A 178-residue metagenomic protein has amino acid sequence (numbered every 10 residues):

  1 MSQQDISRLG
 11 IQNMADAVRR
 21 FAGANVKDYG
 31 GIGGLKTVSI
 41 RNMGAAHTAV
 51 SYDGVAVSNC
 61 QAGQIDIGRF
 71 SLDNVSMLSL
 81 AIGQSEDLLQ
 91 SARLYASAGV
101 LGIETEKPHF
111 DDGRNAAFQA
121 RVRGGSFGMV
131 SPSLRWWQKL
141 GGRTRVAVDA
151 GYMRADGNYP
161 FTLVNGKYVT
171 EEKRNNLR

Functional and structural regions predicted by a protein language model:
M1-I11, V38-N42, G124: Short, polar/charged loop or turn motifs at beta-strand boundaries
A15-A56: Extracytoplasmic beta-strand/coil segments of soluble accessory domains associated with Gram-negative outer-membrane
G31, L94-A96, G125-M129, T170-R178: Transmembrane beta-barrel outer-membrane domains
T37, Q64, M77, V100 (+3 more regions): Membrane-embedded beta-strand positions in outer-membrane beta-barrel channels/transporters
T48, N74, D112-F118, R123 (+3 more regions): Outer-envelope beta-barrel architecture signal
L72-Q119: A beta-strand signature from Gram-negative outer-membrane beta-barrel systems, especially the internal plug domain
G102, R135-R178: Periplasmic-side early beta-strands and strand-to-turn transitions of outer-membrane beta-barrels
T105-K107, V122-S126, Y152-D156: Transmembrane beta-strands of outer-membrane beta-barrel pores
